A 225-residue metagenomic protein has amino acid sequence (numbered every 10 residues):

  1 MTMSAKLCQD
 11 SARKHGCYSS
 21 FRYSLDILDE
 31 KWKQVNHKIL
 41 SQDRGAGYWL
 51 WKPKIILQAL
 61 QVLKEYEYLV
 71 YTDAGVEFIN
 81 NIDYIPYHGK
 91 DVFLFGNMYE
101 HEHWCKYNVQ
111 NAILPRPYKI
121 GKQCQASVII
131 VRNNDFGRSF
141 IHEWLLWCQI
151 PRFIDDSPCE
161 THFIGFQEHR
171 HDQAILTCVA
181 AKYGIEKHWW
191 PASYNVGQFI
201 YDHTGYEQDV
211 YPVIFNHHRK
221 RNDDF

Functional and structural regions predicted by a protein language model:
M1-F225: Glycosyltransferase catalytic domains, chiefly GT-A lineage
